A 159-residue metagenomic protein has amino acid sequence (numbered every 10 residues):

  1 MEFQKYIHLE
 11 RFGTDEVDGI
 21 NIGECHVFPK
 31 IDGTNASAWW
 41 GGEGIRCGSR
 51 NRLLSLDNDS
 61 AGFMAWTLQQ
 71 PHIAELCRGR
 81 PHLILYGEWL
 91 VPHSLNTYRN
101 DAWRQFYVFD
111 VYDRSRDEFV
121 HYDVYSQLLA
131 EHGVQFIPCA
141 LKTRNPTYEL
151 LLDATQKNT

Functional and structural regions predicted by a protein language model:
M1-T159: Core nucleotide-handling region used for phosphoryl-transfer chemistry
